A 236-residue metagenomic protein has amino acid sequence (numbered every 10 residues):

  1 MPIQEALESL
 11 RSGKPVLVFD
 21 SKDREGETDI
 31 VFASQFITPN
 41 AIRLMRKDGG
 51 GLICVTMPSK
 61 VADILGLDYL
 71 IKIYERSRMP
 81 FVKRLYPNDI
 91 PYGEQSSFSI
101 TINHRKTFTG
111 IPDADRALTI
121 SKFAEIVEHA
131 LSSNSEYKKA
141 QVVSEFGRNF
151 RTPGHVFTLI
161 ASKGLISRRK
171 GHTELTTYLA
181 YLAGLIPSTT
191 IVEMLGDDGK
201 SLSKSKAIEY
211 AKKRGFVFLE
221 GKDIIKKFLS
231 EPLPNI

Functional and structural regions predicted by a protein language model:
M1-I236: Catalytic domains of riboflavin
